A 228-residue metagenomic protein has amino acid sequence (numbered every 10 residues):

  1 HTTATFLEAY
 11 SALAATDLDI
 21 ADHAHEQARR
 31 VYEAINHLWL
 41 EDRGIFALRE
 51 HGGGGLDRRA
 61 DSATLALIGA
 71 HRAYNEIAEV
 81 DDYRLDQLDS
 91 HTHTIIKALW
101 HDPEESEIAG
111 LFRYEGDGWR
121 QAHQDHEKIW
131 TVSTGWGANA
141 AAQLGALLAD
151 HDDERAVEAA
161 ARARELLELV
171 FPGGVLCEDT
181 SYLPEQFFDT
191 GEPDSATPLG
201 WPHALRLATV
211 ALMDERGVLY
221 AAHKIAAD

Functional and structural regions predicted by a protein language model:
H1-T134, A146-A149: Extended ligand-binding clefts on enzyme/binding-domain cores
L56-E79, I129-D228: C-terminal capping/lid segments that line or modulate ligand- or cofactor-binding pockets
